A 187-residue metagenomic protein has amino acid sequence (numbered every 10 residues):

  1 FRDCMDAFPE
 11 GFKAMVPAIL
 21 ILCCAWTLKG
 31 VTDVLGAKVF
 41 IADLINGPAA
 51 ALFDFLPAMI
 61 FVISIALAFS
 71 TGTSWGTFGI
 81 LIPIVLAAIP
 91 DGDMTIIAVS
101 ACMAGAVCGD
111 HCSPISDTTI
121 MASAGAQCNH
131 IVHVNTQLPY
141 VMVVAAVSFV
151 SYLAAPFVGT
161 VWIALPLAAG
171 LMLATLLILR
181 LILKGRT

Functional and structural regions predicted by a protein language model:
F1-R2, G30-I41, S70-T73, S148-W162: Transmembrane helix-loop junctions in multi-pass membrane proteins
R2-F40, D54-A66: Core transmembrane alpha-helical segments of multi-pass membrane transporters/permeases
D3-A14, F40-A50, I120, A124 (+1 more regions): Short amphipathic alpha-helical coupling elements at transmembrane boundaries
L22-A25, A49-I96, C102-D110: Hydrophobic alpha-helical transmembrane segments of multi-pass integral membrane proteins, predominantly secondary
L22-G30, I60-A68, L86, C102-A106 (+2 more regions): Hydrophobic core segments of alpha-helical transmembrane domains in multi-pass membrane transport and ion-translocation
N46-L52, F157-A168: Interfacial loop-to-helix junctions that mark the boundaries of transmembrane helices in multi-pass membrane
D93-I97, A126-M142: Membrane-interface alpha-helices at helix entry/exit sites of multi-pass transporters
C108-M121: Short helical (or helix-break) motifs at transmembrane helix termini and adjacent helical loops in multi-pass membrane
